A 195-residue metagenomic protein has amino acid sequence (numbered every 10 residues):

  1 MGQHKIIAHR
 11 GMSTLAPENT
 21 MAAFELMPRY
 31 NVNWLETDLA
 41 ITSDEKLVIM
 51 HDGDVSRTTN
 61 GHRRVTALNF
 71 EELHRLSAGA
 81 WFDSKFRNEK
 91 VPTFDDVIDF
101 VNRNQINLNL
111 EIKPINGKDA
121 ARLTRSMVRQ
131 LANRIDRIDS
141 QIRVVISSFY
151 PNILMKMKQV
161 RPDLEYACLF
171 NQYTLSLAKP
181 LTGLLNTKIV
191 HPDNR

Functional and structural regions predicted by a protein language model:
M1-R195: Phosphate-group recognition and catalysis centered on beta-loop-alpha active-site segments
